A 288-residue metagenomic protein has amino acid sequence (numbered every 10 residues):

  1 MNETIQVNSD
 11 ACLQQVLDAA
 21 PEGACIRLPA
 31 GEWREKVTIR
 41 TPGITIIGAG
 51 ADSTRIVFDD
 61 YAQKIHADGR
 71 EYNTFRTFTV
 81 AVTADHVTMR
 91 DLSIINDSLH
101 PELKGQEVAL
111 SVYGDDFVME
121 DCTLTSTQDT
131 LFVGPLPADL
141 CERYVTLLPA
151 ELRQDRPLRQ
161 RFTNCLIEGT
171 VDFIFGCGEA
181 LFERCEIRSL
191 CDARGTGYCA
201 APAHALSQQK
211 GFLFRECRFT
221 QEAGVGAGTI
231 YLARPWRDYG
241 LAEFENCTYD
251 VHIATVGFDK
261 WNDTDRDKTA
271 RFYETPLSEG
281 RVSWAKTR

Functional and structural regions predicted by a protein language model:
N2-N8, L13-R288: Sequence-level preference for short, compositionally simple segments enriched in small aliphatic or small polar residues
